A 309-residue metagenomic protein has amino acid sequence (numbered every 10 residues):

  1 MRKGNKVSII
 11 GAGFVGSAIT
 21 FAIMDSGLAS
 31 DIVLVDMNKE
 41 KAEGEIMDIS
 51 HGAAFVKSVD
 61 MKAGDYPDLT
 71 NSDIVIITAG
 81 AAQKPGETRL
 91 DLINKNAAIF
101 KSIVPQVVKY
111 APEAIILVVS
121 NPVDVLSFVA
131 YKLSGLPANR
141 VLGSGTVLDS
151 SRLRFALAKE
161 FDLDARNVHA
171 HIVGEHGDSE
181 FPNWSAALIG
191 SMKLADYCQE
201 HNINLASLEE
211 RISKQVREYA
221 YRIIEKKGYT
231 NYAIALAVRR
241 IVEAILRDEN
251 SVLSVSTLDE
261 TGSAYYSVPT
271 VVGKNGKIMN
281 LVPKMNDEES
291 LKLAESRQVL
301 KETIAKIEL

Functional and structural regions predicted by a protein language model:
A12-G13: Glycine-rich Rossmann-fold phosphate-binding loop(s) that bind the pyrophosphate of adenine dinucleotide cofactors
G16-S17: N-terminal Rossmann-fold NAD(P) dinucleotide-binding loop
T20, M24: Gly/Ala-rich phosphate-binding loop of Rossmann-like dinucleotide-binding domains, activating on the conserved
D25-D31, G135-P137: Conserved S-adenosyl-L-methionine
D31, V35-S72, E87, A305: Conserved N-terminal Rossmann-fold NAD(P) cofactor-binding segment
A79-A81: Conserved NAD(P)H cofactor-binding loop of Rossmann-fold oxidoreductase domains
R89-R154: Rossmann-like NAD(P)(H) cofactor-binding subdomain of soluble oxidoreductases
S134-R140, D149-L309: C-terminal substrate-binding/catalytic lobe of Rossmann-fold NAD(P)-dependent dehydrogenases
